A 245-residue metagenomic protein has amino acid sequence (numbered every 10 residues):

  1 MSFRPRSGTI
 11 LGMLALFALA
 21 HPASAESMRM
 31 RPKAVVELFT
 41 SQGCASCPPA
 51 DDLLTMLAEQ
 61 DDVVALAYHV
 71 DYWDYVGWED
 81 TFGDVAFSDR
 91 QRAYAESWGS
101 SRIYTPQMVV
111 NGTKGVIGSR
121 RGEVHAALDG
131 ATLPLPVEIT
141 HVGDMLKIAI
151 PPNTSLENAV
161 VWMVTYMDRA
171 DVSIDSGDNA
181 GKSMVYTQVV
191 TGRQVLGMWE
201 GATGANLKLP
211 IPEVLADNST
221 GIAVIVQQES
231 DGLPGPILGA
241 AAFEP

Functional and structural regions predicted by a protein language model:
M1-L11: Bacterial N-terminal signal peptides that target proteins for export
S2, L14, E26: Glycine/alanine-rich phosphate-binding loops at beta-alpha junctions
R6, P22-A23: Generic low-complexity segments that are intrinsically disordered, proline-rich and/or Lys/Arg-biased
I10-A20: Bacterial N-terminal signal peptides
A25-R102: Active-site-proximal cofactor/substrate-binding loop regions of enzyme domains
T81-Y104, T113-P245: Short, conserved sequence motifs used for protein processing/export or organelle targeting and for catalysis
M108: Ligand-binding face of N-terminal immunoglobulin V-set domains in extracellular IgSF glycoproteins
